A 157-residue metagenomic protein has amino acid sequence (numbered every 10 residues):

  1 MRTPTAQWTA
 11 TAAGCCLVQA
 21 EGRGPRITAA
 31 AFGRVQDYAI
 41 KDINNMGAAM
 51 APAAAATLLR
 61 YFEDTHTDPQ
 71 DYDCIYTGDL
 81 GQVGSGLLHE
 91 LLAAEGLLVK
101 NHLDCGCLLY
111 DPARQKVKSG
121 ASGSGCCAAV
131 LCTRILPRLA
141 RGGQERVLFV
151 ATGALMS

Functional and structural regions predicted by a protein language model:
M1, G84-G86, V130: Active-site-adjacent elements of ketosynthase-type condensing enzymes
M1-L59, D64-T67, N101-H102, C107 (+3 more regions): Condensing-enzyme catalytic core mediating Claisen C-C bond formation in acyl metabolism
L17-V18, T57-L58, L88, L131-R138: Buried hydrophobic packing segments
K41-P52, I75-D79, S122, C126: A short glycine-/small-residue-rich loop at the edge of a beta-strand within enzyme catalytic domains
M50, H66-P69, C74-G86: A structural signal for small-residue-enriched, beta-sheet-centric alpha/beta enzyme cores and oligomeric scaffold folds
L80-E95, S157: Short glycine/threonine-rich loop-to-helix capping motif typified by GTGT followed within a few residues by an Asp-Pro
A94-T133: Conserved catalytic cysteine-centered active-site region of acyl-thioester-dependent Claisen-condensing enzymes
C127-S157: Internal helix-turn-beta structural module
